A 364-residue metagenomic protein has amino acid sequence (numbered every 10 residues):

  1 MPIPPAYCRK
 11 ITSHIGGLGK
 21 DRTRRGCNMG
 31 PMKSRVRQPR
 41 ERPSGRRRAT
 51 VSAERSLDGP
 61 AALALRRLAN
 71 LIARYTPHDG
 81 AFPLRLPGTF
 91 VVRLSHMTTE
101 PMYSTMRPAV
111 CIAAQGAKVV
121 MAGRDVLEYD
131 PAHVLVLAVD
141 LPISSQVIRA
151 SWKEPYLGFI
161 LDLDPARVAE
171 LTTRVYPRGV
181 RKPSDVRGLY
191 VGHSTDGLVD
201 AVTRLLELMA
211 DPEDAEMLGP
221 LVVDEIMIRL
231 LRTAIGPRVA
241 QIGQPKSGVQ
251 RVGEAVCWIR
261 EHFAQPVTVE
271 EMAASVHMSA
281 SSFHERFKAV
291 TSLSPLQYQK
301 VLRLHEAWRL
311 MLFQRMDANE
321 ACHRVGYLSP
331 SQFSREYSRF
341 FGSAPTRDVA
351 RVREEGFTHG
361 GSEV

Functional and structural regions predicted by a protein language model:
Y7-H14, C27-N28, T50: Short, positively charged and aromatic/hydrophobic N-terminal segments
R25-R85, F90-V92, T99-E100, K182-V186 (+2 more regions): A short, N-terminal "cap"/entry segment at the start of jelly-roll beta-barrel domains of the cupin/DSBH fold
A81-G179: N-terminal regulatory/effector-sensing and dimerization cores that precede helix-turn-helix DNA-binding domains
A132, F283, F287, Q332-Y337: Short hydrophobic/aromatic patch on the recognition helix
V180-D196, L206-V276, A289-S294, K300-V301: Short, Lys/Arg-enriched, Trp-marked, Pro/Gly-tolerant hinge/linker segments that flank
C257-A273, M278, K288-S331, S343 (+1 more regions): Terminal helix-turn-helix DNA-binding modules in bacterial transcription factors
